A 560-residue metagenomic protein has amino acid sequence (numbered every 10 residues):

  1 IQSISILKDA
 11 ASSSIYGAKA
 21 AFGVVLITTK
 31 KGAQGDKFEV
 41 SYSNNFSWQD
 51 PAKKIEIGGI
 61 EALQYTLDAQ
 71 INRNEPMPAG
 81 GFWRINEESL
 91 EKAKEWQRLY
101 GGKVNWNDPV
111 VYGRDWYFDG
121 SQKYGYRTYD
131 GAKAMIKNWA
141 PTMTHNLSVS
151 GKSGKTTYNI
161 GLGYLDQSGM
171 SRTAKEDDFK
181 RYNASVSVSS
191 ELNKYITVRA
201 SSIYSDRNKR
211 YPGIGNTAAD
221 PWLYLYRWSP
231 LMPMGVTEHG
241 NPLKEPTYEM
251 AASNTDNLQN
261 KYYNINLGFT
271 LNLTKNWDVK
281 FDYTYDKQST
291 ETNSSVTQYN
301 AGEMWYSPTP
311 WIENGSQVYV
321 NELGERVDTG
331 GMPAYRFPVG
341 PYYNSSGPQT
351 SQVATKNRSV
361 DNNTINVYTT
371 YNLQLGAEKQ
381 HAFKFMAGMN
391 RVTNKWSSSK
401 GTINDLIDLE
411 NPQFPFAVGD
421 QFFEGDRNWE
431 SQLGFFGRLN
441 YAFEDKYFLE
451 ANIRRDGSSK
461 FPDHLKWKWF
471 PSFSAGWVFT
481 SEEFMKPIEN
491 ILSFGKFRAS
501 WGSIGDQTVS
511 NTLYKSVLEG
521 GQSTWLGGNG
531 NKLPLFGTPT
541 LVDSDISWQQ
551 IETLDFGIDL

Functional and structural regions predicted by a protein language model:
I1-Q2, S187-I196, S202-D206, P246-V296 (+2 more regions): Extracellular/periplasmic, surface-exposed regions of secreted and cell-surface proteins
S5, S12-N272, K280, G324 (+2 more regions): Membrane-proximal, glycine/serine-rich, low-complexity loop/turn segments characteristic of large bacterial
L7, L26-T28, S150, Y368-T370 (+1 more regions): Residues within well-ordered beta-strands of beta-sheet-rich folds
D9-S12, R455-G457: Short acidic loop-to-helix transition motifs that present clustered carboxylates
